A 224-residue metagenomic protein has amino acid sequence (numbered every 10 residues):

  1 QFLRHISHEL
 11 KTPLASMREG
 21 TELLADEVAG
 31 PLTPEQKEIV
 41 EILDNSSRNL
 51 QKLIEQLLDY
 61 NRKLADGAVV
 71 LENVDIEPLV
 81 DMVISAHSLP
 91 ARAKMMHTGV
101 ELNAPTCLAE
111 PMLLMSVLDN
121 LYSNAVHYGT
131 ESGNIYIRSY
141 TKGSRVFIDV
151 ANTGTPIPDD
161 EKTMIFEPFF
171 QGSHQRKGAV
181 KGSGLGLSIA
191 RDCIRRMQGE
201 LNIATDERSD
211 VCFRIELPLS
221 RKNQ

Functional and structural regions predicted by a protein language model:
Q1-A29: Primarily the dimerization/phosphotransfer
P34-E35, L64-V74, P78-L79, L108: Short flexible loop/turn segments at helix-to-beta-strand junctions within the C-terminal catalytic HATPase_c
D44-L50: Short alpha-helical segment of the dimerization/phosphotransfer core of two-component systems
A125-V126: Short helix-loop "hinge" at the ATP-lid/N-box region of the Bergerat-fold HATPase_c
S132-S144: Short beta-strand/loop element within the Bergerat-fold HATPase_c
I157-F169: Short conserved segment of the HATPase_c
G199-E200: Conserved glycine-rich
